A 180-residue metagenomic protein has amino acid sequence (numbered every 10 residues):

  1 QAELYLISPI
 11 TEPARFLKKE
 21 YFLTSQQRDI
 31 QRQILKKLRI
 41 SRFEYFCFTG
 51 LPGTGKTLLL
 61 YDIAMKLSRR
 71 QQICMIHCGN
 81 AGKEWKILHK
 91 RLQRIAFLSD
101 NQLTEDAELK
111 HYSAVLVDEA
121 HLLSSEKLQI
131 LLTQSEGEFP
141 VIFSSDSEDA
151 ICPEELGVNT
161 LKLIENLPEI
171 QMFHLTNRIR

Functional and structural regions predicted by a protein language model:
Q1-A2: Accessory nucleic-acid engagement/destabilization modules that flank
L6: A conserved mid-domain beta-alpha-beta active-site/ligand-binding segment of alpha/beta enzyme cores
P13-S25, Q31-T54, L58-R180: Conserved helicase motor core of SF1/SF2 NTP-dependent helicases
